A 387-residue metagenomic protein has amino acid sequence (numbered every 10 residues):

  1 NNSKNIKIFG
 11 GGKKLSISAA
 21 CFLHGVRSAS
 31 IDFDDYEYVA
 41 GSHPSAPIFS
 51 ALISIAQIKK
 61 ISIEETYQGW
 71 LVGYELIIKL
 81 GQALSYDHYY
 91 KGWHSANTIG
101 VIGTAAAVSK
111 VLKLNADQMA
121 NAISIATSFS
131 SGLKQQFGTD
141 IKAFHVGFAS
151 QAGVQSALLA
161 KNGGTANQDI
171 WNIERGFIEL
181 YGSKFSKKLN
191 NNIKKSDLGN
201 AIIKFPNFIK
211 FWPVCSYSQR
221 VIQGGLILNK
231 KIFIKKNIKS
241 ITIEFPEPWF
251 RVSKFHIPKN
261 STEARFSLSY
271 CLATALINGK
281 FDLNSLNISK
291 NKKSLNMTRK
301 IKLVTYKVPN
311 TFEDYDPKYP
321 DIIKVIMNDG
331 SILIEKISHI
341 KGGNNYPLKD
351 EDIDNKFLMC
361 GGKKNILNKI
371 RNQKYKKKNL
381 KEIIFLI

Functional and structural regions predicted by a protein language model:
N1-G41, G138-A152, L158-I387: Terminal-appendage/accessory-domain detector
F22-S62, L76: Function-dense linear segments that define catalytic or interfacial modules in macromolecule-processing proteins
S28, P47-F49, S54, L76 (+3 more regions): Short connector loops/turns at beta-strand edges and beta->alpha or beta->beta junctions
V39-S45, W93-T98, F211: Short helix-coil transition sites and intra-membrane helix breaks within transmembrane domains of multi-pass
S42-A46, I61-E64, L71, I288-K292 (+1 more regions): Contiguous domain-boundary segments centered on the initiation and propagation of an alpha-helix
P44-E65, I102-L114, C215-F233, L276 (+1 more regions): Alpha-helical support elements that line or immediately flank enzyme active sites and cofactor-binding pockets
S45-A46, N97-I102, K349-I353: Short acidic alpha-helix initiation/capping motifs at coil-to-helix transition points, especially at protein N-termini
Q57-Q155, N162, N167-E174: Glycine-rich, mobile lid/loop segments that gate access to catalytic sites or pores
